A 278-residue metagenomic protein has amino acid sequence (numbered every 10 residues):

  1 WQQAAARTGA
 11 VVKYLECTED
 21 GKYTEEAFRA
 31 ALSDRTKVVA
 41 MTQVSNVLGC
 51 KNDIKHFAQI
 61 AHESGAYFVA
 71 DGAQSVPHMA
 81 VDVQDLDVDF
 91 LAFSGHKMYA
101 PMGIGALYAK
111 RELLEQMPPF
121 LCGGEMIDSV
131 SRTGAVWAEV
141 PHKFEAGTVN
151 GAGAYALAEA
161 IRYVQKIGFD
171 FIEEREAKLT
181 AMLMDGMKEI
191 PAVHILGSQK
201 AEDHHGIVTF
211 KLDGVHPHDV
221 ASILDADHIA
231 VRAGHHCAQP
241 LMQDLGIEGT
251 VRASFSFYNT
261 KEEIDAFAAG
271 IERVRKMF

Functional and structural regions predicted by a protein language model:
W1-F278: Pyridoxal 5′-phosphate
